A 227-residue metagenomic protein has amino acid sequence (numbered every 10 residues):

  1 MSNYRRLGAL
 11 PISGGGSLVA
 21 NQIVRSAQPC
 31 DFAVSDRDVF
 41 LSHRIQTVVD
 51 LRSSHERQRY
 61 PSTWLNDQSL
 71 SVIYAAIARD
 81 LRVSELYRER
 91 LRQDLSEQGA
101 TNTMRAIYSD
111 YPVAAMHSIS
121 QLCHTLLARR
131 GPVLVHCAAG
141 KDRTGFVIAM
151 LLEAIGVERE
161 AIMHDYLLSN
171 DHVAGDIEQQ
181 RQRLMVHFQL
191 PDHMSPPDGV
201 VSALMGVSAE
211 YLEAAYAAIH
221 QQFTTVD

Functional and structural regions predicted by a protein language model:
M1-L134, F146-D227: Cys-dependent protein tyrosine phosphatase-like superfamily
A139, R143-T144: Ser/Thr-glycine-rich phosphate-binding loops at phosphate-binding pockets of nucleotides, nucleotide cofactors
